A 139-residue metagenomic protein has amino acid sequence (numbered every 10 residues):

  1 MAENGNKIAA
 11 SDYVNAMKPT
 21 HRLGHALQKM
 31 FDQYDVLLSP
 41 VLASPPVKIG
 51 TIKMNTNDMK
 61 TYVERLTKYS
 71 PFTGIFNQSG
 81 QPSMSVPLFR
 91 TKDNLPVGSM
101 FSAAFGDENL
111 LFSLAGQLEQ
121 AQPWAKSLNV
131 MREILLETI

Functional and structural regions predicted by a protein language model:
M1-Q78, V130-E137: Serine-dependent amide/ester hydrolase catalytic core
Y13-K18, H25, Q33, T67 (+1 more regions): Structural helix-boundary/capping segments
